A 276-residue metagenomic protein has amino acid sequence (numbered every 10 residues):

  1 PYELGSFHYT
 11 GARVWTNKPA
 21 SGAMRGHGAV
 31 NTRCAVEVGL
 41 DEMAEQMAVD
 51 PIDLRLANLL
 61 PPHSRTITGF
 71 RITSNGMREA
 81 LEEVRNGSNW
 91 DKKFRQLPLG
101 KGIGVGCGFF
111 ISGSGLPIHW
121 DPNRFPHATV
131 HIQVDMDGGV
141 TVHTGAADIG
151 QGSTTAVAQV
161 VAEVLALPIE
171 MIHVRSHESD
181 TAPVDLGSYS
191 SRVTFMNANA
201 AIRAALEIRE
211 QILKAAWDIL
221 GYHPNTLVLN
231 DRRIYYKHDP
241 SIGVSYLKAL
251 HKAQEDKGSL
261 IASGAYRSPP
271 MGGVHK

Functional and structural regions predicted by a protein language model:
P1, A35, E45-M47, P51-T141 (+2 more regions): Cofactor-centric catalytic regions
P1-N31, G108, H127-T129, D135-D137 (+1 more regions): Internal glycine-rich alpha/beta core junctions
N17-R25, E37-G39, S64-R65, T194: Flexible glycine/proline-enriched surface loops and loop-helix/loop-strand junctions
